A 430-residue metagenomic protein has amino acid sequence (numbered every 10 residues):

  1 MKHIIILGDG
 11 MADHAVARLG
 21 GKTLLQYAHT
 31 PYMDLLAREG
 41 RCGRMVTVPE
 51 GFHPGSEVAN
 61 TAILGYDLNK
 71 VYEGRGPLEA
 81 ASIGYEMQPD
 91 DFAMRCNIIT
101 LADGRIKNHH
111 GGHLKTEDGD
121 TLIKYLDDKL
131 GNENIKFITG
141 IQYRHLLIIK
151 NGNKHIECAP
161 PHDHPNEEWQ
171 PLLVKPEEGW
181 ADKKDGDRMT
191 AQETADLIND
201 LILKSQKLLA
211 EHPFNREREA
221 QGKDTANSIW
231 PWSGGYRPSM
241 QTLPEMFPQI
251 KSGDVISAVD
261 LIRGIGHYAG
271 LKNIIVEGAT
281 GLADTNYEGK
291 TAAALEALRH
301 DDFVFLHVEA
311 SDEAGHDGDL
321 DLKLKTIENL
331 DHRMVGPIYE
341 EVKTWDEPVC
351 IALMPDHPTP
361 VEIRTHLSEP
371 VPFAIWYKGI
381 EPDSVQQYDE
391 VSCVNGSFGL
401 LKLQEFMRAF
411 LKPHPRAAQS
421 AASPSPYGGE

Functional and structural regions predicted by a protein language model:
M1-E430: Feature captures the catalytic ectodomains and active-site-proximal regions of enzymes that hydrolyze or transfer
